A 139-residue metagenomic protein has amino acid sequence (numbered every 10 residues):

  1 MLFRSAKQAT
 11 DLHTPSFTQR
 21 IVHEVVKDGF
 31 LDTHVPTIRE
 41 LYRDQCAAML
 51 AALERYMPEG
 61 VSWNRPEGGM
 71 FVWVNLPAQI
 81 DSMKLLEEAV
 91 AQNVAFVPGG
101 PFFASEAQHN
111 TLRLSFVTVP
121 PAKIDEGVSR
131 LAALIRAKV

Functional and structural regions predicted by a protein language model:
M1-V139: PLP-dependent class I/II
